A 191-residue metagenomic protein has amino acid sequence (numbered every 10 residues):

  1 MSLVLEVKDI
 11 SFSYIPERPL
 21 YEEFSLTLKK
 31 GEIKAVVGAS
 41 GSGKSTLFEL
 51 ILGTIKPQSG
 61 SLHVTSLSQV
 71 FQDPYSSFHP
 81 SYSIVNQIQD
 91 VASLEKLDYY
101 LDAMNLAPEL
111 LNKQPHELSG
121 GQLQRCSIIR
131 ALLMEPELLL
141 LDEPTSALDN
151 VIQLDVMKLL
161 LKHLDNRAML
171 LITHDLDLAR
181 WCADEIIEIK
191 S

Functional and structural regions predicted by a protein language model:
M1-V7, S11-E23, K56: A short, flexible loop at the N-terminus of ABC-type nucleotide-binding domains that lies
L52: Helix-to-loop junction immediately C-terminal to a conserved catalytic motif
D73, P80-K96: Q-loop/switch helix immediately C-terminal to the Walker
Q114-L118, Q122: Conserved ABC ATPase signature
I128, V156: Hydrophobic anchor residue at the start of the ABC signature
L133-E137: A short, proline-enriched helix->beta-strand linker immediately N-terminal to the Walker B motif in ABC-type P-loop
L139-E143: Catalytic Walker B motif of ABC-type/P-loop ATPase nucleotide-binding domains
